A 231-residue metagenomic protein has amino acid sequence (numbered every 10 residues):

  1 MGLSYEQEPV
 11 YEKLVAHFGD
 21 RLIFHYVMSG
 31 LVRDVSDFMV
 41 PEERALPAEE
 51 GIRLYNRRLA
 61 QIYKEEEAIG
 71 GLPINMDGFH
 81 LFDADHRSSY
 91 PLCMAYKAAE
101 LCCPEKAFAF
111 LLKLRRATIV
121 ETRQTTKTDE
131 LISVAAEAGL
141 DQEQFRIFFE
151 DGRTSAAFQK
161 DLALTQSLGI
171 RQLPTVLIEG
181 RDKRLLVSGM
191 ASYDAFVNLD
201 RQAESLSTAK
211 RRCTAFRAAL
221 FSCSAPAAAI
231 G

Functional and structural regions predicted by a protein language model:
M1-L22, P104, K113-G231: C-terminal cap of thioredoxin/glutaredoxin-like
Y5-T122: Structural alpha/beta surface segment adjacent to cysteine/selenocysteine redox centers across thiol/disulfide enzymes
